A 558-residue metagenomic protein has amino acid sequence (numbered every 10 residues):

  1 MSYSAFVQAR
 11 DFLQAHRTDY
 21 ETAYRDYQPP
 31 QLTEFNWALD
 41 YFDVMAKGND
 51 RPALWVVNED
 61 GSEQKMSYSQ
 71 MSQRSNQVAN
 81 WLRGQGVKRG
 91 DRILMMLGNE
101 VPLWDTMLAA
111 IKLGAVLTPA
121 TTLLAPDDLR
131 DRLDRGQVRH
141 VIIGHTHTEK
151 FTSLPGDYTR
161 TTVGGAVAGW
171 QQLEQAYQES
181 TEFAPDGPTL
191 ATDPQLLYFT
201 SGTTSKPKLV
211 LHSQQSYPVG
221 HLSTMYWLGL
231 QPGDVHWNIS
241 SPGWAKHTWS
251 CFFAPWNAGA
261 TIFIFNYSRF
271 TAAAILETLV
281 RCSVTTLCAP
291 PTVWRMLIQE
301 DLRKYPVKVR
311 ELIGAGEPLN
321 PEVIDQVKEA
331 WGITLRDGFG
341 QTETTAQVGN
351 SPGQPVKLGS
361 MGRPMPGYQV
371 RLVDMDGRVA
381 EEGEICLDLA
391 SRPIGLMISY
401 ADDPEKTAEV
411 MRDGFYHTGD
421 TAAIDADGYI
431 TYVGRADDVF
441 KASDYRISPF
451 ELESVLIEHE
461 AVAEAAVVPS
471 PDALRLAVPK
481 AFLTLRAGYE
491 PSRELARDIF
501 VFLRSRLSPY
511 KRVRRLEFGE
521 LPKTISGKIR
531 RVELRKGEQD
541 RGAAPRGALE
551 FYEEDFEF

Functional and structural regions predicted by a protein language model:
D50, L54-L108, A125-R130, Q214-Q215: Conserved AMP-binding/adenylate-forming core of the ANL superfamily
D50-P52, Q178-F199, S205-K206, G229-V235: Conserved pre-ATP/AMP-binding loop-to-beta segment of ANL
D60-G61, T146-A191: ANL superfamily adenylate-forming
Q64-S69, P188, Q195-V219: Conserved AMP-binding A3 loop
L124, D131, V141-G144, L287 (+7 more regions): AMP-binding/adenylate-forming catalytic core of the ANL superfamily
P218-N238, P242-T286, E300: Conserved AMP-binding/adenylation subdomain of ANL enzymes
N257, V284-A289, I298-K357, Q369 (+1 more regions): Gly/Ser/Thr-rich phosphate-binding loop
R378-E409, I447, R541-G542: Conserved ATP/PPi-binding loop(s) of AMP-dependent carboxylate-activating enzymes
